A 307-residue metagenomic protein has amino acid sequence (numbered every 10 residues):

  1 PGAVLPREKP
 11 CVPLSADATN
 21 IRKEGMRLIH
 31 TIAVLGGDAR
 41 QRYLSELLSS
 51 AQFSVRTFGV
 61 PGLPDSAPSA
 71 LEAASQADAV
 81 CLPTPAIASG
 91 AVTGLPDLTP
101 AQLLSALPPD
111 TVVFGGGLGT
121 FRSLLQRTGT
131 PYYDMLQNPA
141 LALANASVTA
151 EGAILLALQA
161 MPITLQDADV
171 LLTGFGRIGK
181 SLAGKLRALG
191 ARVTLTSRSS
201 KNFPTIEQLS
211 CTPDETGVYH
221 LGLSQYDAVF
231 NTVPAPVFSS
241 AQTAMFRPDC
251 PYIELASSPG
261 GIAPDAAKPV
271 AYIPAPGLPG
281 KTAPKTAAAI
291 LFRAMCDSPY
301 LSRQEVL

Functional and structural regions predicted by a protein language model:
R27, L82-Q166, A275, A294: Glycine/serine-rich phosphate-binding loop and adjoining beta1-alpha1 elements at the start of nucleotide-handling
H30-L71: N-terminal glycine-/charge-rich "phosphate-binding" loop or analogous flexible N-terminal tail
A33-R42, Q166-L186: Glycine-rich adenosine-cofactor-binding loop
D38, P61, G119, R198-S199 (+1 more regions): Residues in the short beta-alpha loop(s) of Rossmann-like NAD(P)-binding domains
F53-D65, R192-L209: NAD(P)-binding Rossmann-fold cofactor-contacting core
P85-S89, D97-D110, I206-G280: Rossmann-like adenosine-cofactor binding region
G117-Y133, A256-T282, T286-M295: Rossmann-fold NAD(P)-binding glycine/threonine-rich loop
